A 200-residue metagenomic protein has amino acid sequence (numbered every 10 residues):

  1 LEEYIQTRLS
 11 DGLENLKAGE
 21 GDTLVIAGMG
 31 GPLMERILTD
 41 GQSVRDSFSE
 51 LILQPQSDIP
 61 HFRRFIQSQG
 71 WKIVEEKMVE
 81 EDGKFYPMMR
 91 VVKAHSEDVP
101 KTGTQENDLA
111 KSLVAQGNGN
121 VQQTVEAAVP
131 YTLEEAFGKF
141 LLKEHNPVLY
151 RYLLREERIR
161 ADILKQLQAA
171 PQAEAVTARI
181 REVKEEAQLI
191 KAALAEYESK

Functional and structural regions predicted by a protein language model:
L1-E3, S43-D46: Short helix-capping segments at alpha-helix termini
L1-G19: S-adenosyl-L-methionine
L9-D11, P55, E75: Short loop/edge segments at beta-strand edges and connector loops that shape dinucleotide/nucleotide cofactor-binding
G21-G28: Short SAM/SAH-binding signature in class I
P32-D40: A short, conserved alpha-helix within the catalytic core of class I
S47-Q56: Conserved beta-strand signature within the Rossmann-like core of class I S-adenosyl-L-methionine
D58-H61, S68-D98, Q122-Q123, A128 (+1 more regions): Active-site capping/gating segments
A94-E97, K101, E106-D108, G117 (+1 more regions): An accessory alpha-helical subdomain
